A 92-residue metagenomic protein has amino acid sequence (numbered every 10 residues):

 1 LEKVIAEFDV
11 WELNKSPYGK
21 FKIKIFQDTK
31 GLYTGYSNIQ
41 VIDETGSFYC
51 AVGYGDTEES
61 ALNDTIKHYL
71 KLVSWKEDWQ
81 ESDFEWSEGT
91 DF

Functional and structural regions predicted by a protein language model:
L1, L13, L32, I39 (+2 more regions): Generic detector of leucine side chains in alpha-helical contexts
L1-K20: Negatively charged, low-complexity tracts enriched in Asp/Glu with abundant Ser/Thr
K3-I5, I25, K67: Generic preference for hydrophobic/aromatic residues in regular secondary structure cores
V4, Y33-G35, G53, E59: N-terminal cationic amphipathic segment used for targeting or macromolecule association
E12, K22, S37-Q40, L72-V73 (+1 more regions): Generic alpha-helical secondary structure signal
K20-F26: Periodic aromatic/glycine/histidine/acidic cluster detector with a strong bias toward beta-strand repeat architectures
F26-C50: Short aromatic-glycine-(Arg/Gly/Cys) micro-motifs in beta-strand/loop hairpins
E44-F92: Mixed-charge, Lys/Arg-enriched low-complexity segments
